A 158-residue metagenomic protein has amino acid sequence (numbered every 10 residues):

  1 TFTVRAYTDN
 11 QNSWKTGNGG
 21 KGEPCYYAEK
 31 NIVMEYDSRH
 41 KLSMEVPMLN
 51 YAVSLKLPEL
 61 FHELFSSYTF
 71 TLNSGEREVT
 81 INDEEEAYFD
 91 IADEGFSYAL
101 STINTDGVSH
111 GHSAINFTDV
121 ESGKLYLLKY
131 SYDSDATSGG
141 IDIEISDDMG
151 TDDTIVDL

Functional and structural regions predicted by a protein language model:
T1-W14, S66-S122: Tryptophan-paired
T3, K41-S43, A52-S54, T69 (+2 more regions): Beta-strand secondary-structure signal
N10-P47, T105-D142, S146-G150: Structured interaction patches on ligand/partner-binding surfaces of diverse proteins
Y26, S38, L49, L64 (+1 more regions): Residues that act as N-cap/strand-start positions at coil-to-secondary-structure junctions
Y36-S38, P58-E63, I91-E94: A short, structured loop/turn motif at beta-sheet edges
R39-S43, K56-P58, E85: Short secondary-structure capping micro-motifs at structural edges
E45-F61: A short, Gly/Thr-enriched small/hydrophobic beta-strand-prone motif that recurs across taxa
